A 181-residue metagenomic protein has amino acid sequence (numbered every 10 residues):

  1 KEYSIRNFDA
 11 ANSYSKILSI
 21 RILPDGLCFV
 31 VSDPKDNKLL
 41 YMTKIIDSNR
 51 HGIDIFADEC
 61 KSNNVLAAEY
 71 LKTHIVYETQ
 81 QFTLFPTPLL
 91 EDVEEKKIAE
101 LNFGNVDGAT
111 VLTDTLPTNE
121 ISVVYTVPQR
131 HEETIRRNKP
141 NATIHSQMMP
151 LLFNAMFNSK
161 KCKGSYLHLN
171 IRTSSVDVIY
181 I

Functional and structural regions predicted by a protein language model:
K1-D36, N158-I181: Gly/Thr-rich phosphate-binding beta-strand-loop-beta motif of the actin/hexokinase/Hsp70
L18, A68-I75: Hydrophobic beta-strand segments of well-ordered beta-sheets in folded domains
R21, I75-E78, Y125, N170: Short beta-strand segments
G26, L116-I181: Small-residue (GG/TT-enriched) beta-loop-alpha framework at ligand/catalytic clefts
V31-H51, E94-E95, Y180-I181: Extended intrinsically disordered, low-complexity coil regions enriched in Ser, Thr, Gly, Ala and often Pro
D36-L40, P88-V93, P140-T143: Surface-exposed loop/turn elements that mediate protein-protein interactions on large endomembrane-trafficking
L40-A68: N-terminal phosphate-binding loop and adjacent alpha-helix
I53-E59, V65, Y77-E120: Internal amphipathic helical hairpin motif
